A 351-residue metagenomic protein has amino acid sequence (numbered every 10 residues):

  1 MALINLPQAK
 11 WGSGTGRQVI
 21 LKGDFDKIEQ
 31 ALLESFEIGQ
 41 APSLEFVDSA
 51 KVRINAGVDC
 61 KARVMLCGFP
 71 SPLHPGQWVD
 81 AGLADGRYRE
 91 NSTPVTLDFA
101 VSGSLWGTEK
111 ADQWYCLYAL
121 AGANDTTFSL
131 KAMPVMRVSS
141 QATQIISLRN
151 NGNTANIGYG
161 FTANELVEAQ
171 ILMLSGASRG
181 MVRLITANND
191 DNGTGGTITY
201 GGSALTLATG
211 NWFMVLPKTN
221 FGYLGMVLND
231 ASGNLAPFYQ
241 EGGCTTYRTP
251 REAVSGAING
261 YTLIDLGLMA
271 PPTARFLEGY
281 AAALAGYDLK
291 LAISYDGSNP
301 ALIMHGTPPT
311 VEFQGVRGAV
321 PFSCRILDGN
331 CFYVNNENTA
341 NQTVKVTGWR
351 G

Functional and structural regions predicted by a protein language model:
M1-I28, M214-P217, Y223-Y239, G243: Short, low-complexity N-terminal tether/leader segments at secretion or assembly junctions of large, surface-exposed
K10, T15-M136, R275: Glycine-rich, compositionally biased intrinsically disordered regions
E37-P72, E109-L120, E165-Q170, Y239-P308 (+1 more regions): Beta-rich globular "head" domains
V135-A208: Autoprocessing Asn-cyclization modules and mimics
T199-G201, T262-G267, G315-R325: Exposed aromatic-hydrophobic patches
Y200-V215, G329-G351: Surface-exposed interaction regions enriched in Ser/Thr/Asp/Glu that occur as long low-complexity tracts or repetitive
N220-N229, N234, L277, F322-N341: Noncatalytic modules at the cell exterior or secretory-pathway interfaces, chiefly beta-strand-rich lectin/adhesion
N299-F332: Contiguous ligand/interfacial binding patches
